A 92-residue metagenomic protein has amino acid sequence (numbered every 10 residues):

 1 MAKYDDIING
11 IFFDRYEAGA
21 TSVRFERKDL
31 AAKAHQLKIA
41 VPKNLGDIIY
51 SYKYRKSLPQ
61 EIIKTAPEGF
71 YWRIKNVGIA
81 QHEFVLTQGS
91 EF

Functional and structural regions predicted by a protein language model:
M1-I8, L37-K43, D47-E91: Charged low-complexity interaction tracts in eukaryotic proteins
M1-K28, K33-A34: Positively charged, polyanion-binding regions of nucleic-acid-associated proteins
